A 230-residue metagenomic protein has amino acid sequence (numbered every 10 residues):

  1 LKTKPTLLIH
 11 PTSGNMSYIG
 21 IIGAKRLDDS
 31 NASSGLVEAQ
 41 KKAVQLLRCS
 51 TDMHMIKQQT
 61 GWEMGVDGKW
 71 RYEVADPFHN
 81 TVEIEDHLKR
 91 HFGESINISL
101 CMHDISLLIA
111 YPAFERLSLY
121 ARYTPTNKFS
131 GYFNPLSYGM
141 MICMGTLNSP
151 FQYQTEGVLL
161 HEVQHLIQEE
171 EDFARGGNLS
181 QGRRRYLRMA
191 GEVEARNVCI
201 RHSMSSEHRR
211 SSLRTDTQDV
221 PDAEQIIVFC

Functional and structural regions predicted by a protein language model:
L1-E85: N-terminal low-structure segments adjacent to metalloprotease catalytic domains across cellular compartments
S13, I19, A24-K25, R183-C230: Active-site or metal-binding loop neighborhoods of secreted/extracellular toxin and effector enzymes
L36, D76, G93-I98, C199: Acidic, serine/threonine- and glycine-rich low-complexity intrinsically disordered segments that serve as flexible
A75, D86, R90, E115-E156 (+1 more regions): Active-site scaffold of zinc-dependent metalloenzymes
N80, E156, L160, L187 (+1 more regions): Hydrophobic (often cysteine-bearing) scaffold residues that line and stabilize catalytic clefts of nucleotide/cofactor
N80-R116: Zn2+-dependent metallopeptidase catalytic core
Y153, E169-E192: Post-HEXXH active-site segment of zinc metalloproteases
L166, E170, A174, R201-S205: Active-site catalytic microenvironments for nucleophilic, acid-base chemistry
